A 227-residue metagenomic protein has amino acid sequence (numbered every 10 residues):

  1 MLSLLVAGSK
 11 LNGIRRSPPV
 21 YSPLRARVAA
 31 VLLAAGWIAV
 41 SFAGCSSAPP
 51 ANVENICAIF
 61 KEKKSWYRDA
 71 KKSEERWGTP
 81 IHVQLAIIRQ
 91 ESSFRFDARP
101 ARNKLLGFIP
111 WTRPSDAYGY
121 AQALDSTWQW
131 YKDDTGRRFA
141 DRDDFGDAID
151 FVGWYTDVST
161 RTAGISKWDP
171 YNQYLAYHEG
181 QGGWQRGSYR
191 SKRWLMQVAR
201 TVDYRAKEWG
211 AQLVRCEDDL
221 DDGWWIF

Functional and structural regions predicted by a protein language model:
M1-R25: N-terminal secretory signal peptides that target proteins for export/translocation
K10-N12, G36, C45: A detector of low-complexity, intrinsically disordered, Ser/Thr/Gly/Pro/Ala-rich segments
I14, P19-S22, F42-A43, D125 (+1 more regions): Residues at secondary-structure transition points
R16-Y21, V31-L33, R138: A periodicity- and composition-biased signal for non-globular, repetitive helical segments
P23, A34-W37, S115: A generic structural signal for short, solvent-exposed coil/turn residues that cap or connect secondary-structure
A29-S41: Bacterial N-terminal signal peptides
S46-F227: Catalytic glycan-binding domains that act on GlcNAc-containing polysaccharides
